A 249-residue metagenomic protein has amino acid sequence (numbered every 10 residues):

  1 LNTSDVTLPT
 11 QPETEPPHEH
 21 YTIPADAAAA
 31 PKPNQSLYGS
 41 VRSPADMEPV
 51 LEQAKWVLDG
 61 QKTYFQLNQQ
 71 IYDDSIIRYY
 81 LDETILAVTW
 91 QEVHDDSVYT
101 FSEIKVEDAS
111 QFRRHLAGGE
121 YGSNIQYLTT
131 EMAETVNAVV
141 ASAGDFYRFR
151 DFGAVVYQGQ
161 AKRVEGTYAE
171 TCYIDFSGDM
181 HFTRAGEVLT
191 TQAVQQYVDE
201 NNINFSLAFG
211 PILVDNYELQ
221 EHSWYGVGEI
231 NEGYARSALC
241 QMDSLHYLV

Functional and structural regions predicted by a protein language model:
L1-T171, D179-F182: Zymogen propeptides
E92-H94, I203, E229: Generic marker of residues within folded, mature protein domains
T100-I104, E170-I174, I212, S237-Q241: Short beta-strand scaffold segments in enzyme catalytic cores
A117-E120, G186-L189, G226-G228: A short, sequence-level motif marking secondary-structure junctions
A133-T135, E165-G166, I174, I230-G233 (+1 more regions): Extracellular/periplasmic catalytic domains that process cell-envelope and extracellular macromolecules
S142-W224: Active-site-adjacent helix-turn-beta-strand microarchitecture at beta-sheet edges that either contains or buttresses
S206-G210, Y217-V249: Domain-core and long-helix interface of multi-subunit machines
